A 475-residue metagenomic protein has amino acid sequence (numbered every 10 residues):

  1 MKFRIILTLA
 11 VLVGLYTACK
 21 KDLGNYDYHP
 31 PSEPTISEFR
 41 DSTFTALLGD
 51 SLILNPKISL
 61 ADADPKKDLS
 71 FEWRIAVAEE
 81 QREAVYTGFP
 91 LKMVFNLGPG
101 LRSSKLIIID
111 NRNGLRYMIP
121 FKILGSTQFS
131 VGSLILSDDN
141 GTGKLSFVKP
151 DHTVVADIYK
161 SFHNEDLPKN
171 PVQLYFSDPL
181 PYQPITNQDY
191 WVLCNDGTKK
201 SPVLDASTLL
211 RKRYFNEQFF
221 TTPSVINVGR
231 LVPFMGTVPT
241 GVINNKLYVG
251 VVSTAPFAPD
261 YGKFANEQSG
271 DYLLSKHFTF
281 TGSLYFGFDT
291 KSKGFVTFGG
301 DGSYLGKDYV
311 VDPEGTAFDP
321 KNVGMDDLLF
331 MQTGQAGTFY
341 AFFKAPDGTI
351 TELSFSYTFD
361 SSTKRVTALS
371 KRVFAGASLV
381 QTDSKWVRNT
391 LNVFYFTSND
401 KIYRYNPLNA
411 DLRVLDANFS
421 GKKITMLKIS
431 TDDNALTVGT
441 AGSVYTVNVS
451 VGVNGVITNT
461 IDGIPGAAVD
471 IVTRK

Functional and structural regions predicted by a protein language model:
I5-V13: Sec-dependent N-terminal signal peptides
L15-A18: C-terminal motif of bacterial Sec signal peptides marking the signal peptidase cleavage site
K20-I158, S430-D433, T437-K475: Acidic/polar, low-complexity intrinsically disordered N-terminal segments immediately downstream of a Sec signal
Q128-F129, D178, I185-T186, F234-G236 (+3 more regions): Residue-level detector of Asp-centered blade-edge/turn motifs that repeat once per structural unit in beta-propeller
Q128-L134, Q188-Y190, G337-A341, T390-F394 (+1 more regions): Entry beta-strands of beta-propeller and related beta-repeat scaffolds
I135-K200, A206-L209, D416, N459-G463: Conserved, compact domain cores that house catalytic/ligand-binding motifs in diverse enzymes and effector modules
Q183-K385, R404-Y405, N409-R413: Preference for solvent-exposed, low-hydrophobicity sequence contexts
S370-T382, D411-D432, G455-V469: Conserved blade-ending motifs and adjacent loop-strand segments that build the rim/top face of beta-propeller domains
